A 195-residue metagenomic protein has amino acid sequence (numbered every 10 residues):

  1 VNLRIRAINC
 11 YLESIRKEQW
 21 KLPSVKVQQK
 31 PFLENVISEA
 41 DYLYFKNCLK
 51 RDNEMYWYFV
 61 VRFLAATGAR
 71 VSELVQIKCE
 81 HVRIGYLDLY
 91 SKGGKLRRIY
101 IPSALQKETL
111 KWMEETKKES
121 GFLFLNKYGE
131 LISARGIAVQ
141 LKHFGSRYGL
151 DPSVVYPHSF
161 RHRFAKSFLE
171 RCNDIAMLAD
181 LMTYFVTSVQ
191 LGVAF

Functional and structural regions predicted by a protein language model:
V1-F195: Conserved catalytic core of the tyrosine transesterase superfamily
